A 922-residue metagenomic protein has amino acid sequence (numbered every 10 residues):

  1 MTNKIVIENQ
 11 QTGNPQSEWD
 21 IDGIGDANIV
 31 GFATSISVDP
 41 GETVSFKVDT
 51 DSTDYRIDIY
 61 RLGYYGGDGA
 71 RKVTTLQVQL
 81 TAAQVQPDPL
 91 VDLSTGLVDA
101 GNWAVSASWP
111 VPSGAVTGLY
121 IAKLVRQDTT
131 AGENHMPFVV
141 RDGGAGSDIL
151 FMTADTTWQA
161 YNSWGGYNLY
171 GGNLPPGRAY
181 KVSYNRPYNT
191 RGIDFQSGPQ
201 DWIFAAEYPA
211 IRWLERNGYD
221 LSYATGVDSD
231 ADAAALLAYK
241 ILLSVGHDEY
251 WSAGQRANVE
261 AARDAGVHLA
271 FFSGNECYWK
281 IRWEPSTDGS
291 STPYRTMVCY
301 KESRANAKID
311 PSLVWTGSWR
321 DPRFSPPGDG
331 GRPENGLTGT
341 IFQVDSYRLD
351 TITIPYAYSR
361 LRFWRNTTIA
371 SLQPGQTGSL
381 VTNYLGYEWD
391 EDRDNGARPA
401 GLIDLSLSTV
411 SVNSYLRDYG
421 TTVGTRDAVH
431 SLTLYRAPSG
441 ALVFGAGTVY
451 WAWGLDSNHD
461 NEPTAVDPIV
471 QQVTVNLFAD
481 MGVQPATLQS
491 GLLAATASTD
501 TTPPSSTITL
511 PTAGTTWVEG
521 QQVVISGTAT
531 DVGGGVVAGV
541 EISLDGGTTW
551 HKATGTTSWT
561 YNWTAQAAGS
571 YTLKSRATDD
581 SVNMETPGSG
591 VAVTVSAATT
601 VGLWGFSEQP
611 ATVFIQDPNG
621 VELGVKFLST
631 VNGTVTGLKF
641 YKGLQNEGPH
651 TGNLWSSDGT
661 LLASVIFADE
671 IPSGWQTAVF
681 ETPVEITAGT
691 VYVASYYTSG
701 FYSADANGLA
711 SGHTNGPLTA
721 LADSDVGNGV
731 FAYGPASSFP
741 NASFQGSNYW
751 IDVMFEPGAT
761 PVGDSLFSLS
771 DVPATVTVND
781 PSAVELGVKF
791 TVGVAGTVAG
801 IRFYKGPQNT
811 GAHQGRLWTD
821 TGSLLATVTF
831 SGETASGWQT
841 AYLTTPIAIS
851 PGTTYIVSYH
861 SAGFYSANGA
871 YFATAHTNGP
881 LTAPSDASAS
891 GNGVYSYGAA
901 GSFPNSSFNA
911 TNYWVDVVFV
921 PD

Functional and structural regions predicted by a protein language model:
M1-S35, T487-Q522: Short, compositionally biased P/S/T/A/G/V-rich stretches that sit at domain boundaries
T50-T53, S526-G534, D579, K642-L644 (+1 more regions): Extracellular acidic, Ser/Thr/Pro-rich low-complexity tracts
T50-Y55, I59-G63, L76-V78, T129-L236: Aromatic-Pro/Gly-enriched surface loop or interdomain linker that acts as a lid/target-recognition segment
V85-G101, A107-V116, P199-P285, V665: Helical hinge/lid and interdomain linker segments adjacent to catalytic or ligand-binding clefts that mediate domain
P293-W453, S457, I469-V470: Glycine-rich, aromatic-lined ligand/substrate-binding cores of catalytic and carbohydrate-binding domains
T502-A598: Long, low-complexity serine/threonine/glycine- and acidic-rich segments characteristic of extracellular
A598-E670, T682-A688, Y697-E833, T845-I849 (+1 more regions): Beta-sheet-rich sandwich/jelly-roll-like modules and their strand-loop junctions
